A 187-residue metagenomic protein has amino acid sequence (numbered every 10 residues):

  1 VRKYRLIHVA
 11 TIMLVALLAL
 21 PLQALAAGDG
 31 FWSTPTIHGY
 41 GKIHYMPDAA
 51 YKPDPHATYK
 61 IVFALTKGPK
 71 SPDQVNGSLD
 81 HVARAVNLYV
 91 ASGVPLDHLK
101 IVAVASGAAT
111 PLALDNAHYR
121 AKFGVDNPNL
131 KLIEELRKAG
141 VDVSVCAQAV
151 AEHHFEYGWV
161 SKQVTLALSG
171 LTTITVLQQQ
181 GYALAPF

Functional and structural regions predicted by a protein language model:
V1-L6: N-terminal secretory signal peptides that target proteins for export/translocation
V9-P21: Bacterial N-terminal signal peptides
A27-K42, Y119-R120, V125-F187: A cross-taxonomic marker for long C-terminal extensions/tails that follow the last structured domain
D54-P72, A113-A117: Acidic/histidine-rich, surface-exposed loop or edge segments in extracytoplasmic proteins
K60-A64, I101-A105, D142-V145: Structural recognition of the beta-strand scaffold that forms the well-ordered cores of secreted hydrolase catalytic
G68-S78, D126, A167: Solvent-exposed, acidic/flexible segments
V75-V94: Histidine-anchored nucleotide/phosphate-binding helix
P95-A113: Acidic helix-start/capping segments at beta-turn-to-alpha-helix junctions
